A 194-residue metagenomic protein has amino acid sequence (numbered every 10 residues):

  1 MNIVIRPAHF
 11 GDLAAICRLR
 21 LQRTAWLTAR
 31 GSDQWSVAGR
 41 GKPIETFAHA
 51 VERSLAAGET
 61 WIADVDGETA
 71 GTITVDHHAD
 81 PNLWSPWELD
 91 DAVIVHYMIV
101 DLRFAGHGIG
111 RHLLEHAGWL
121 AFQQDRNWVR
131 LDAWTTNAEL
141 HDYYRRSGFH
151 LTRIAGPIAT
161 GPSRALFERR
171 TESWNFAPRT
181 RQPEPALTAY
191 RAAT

Functional and structural regions predicted by a protein language model:
M1-A14, N175-T194: Conserved N-terminal entry element of GNAT/NAT acetyltransferase domains
L21-A50: Conserved GNAT-fold acetyl-CoA-binding loop/helix
E45-I62, I94: A short helix-loop-beta-strand connector motif used in the catalytic cores of GNAT acetyltransferases and, in some
A57-I73: Conserved beta-hairpin
T72-A105, I158: Conserved acyl-donor/pantetheine-binding loop and adjacent beta-alpha core of acyl/acetyltransferases and related
V100, G106-W119, R145-R146: Conserved acetyl-CoA-binding loop-helix of GNAT-fold acetyltransferases
A121-A133: Conserved GNAT acetyl-CoA-binding A-motif
L131-H141, P157-P162: Conserved beta-strand-loop-alpha-helix junction that forms the acyl-donor binding cleft
